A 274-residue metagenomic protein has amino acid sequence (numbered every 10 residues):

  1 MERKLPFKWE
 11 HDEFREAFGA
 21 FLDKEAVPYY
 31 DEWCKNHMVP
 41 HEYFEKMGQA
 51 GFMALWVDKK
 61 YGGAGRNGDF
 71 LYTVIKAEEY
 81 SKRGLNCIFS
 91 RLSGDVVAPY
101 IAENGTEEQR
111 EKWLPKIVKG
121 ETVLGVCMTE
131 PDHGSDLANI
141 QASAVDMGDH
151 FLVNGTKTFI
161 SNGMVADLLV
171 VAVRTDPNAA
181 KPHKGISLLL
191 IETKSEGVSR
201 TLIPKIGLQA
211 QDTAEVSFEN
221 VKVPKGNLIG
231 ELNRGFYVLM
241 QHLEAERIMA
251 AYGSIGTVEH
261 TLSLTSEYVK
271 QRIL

Functional and structural regions predicted by a protein language model:
R3-W9, E78, V198-L274: Glycine-rich beta->alpha junctions and the first turn(s) of the following alpha-helix
Q49-E111, P115-E121, S161-L168: Internal helix-loop-helix
G51, I75-S81, A172-R174, L190-S195 (+1 more regions): Short Ser/Thr-interspersed hydrophobic loop/turn segments at strand-loop and sheet-helix junctions that line or gate
N67-G68, D136-A138, N162-D167, K181-G185 (+2 more regions): Short glycine/proline-enriched turns and hinge-like loops at secondary-structure junctions
S90, D132-S135, F159-N162, A179-A180 (+1 more regions): Short Gly/Pro-enriched turn/cap motifs at secondary-structure boundaries
A142-V145: A structural signal for short hydrophobic beta-strand segments in well-ordered beta-sheet cores
H150, N154-T201: A short core secondary-structure module
